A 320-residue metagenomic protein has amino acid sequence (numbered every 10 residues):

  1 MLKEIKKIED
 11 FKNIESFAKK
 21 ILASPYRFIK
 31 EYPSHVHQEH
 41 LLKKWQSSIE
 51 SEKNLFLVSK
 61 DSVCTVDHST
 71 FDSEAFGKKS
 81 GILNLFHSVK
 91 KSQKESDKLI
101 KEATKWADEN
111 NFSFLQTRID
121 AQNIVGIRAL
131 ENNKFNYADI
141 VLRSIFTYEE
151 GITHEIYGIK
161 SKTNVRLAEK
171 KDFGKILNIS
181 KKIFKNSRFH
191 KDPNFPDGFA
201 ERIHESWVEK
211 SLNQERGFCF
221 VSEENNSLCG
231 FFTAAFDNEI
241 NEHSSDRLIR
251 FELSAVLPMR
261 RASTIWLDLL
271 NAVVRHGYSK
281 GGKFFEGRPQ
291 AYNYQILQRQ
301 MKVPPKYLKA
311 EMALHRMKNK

Functional and structural regions predicted by a protein language model:
M1-P25, N164-S187: A short beta-loop-alpha structural element at the N-terminal edge of CoA-dependent acyl/N-acetyltransferase catalytic
I21-F56, D197-F218: Active-site rim helix/loop that mediates acceptor-substrate recognition in acyltransferases
K43-D108, F112-Q122, C229-P258, Y307: Conserved donor-binding loop and adjoining core beta-sheet/short helix segment in diverse acyl/aminoacyl transferases
V89-T163, L167-K171, G287, N293-L297 (+1 more regions): Acyl-donor-binding surface of acyltransferase catalytic domains
S92-I100, S222, A262-V273, G277: Glycine-rich acyl-CoA binding loop
R188-P196: A short gly/proline-enriched turn/hairpin at secondary-structure junctions
R216, V221, T233: Phosphate-binding active sites in nucleotide-utilizing proteins
